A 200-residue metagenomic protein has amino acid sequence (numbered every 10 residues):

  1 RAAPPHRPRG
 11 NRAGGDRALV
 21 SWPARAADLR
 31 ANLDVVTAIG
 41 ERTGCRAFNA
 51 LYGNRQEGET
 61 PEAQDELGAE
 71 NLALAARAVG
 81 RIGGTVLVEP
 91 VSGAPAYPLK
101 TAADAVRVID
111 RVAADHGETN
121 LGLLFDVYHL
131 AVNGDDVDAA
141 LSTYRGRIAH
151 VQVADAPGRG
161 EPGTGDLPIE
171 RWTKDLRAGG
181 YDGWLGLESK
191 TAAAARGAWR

Functional and structural regions predicted by a protein language model:
R1, P5-R17: Low-complexity basic/metal-binding stretches
R1-A2, C45, G84, Y181: Short glycine/serine/threonine/alanine-rich loop segments
R7, R12, T37, A50 (+4 more regions): Generic detector of intrinsically disordered, low-complexity, polar/charged segments
P8-G10, Y52-Q56, P90-A94, V127-H129 (+2 more regions): Active-site-proximal loop/turn and secondary-structure-junction residues that shape catalytic pockets, frequently
G15-G122: Active-site acidic/histidine proton-transfer and metal-coordination neighborhood in alpha/beta enzyme cores
G44-C45, A73, L99-F125, H129-R200: Histidine-acidic metal/acid-base catalytic patches
